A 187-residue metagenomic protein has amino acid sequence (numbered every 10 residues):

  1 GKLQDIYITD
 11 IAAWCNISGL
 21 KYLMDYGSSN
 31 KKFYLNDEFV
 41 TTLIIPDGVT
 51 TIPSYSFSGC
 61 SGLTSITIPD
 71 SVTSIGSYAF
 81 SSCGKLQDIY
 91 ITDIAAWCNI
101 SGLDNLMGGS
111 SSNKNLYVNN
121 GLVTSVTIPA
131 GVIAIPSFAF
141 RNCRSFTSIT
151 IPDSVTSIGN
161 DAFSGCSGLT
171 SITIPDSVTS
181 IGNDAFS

Functional and structural regions predicted by a protein language model:
G1-I17, K32-T51, S61-S74, C83-I100 (+3 more regions): Structural signature of tandem-repeat unit edges
L20-K32, G102-K114: Acidic, Ser/Thr-rich peripheral helices and adjacent loops at domain boundaries
P53-S56, G76-S81, D104, P136-R141 (+2 more regions): Consensus positions within tandem repeat domains that build extended binding/scaffold surfaces
